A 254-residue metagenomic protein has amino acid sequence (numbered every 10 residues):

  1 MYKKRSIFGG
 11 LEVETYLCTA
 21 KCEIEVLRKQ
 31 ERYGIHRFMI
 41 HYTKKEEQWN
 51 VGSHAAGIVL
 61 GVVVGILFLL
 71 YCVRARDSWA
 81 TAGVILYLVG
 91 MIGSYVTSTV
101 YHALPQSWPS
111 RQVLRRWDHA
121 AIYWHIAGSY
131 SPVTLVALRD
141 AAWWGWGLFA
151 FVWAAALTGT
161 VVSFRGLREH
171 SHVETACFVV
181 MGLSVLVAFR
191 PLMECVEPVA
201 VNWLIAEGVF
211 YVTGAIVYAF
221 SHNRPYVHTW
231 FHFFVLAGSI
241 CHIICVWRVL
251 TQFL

Functional and structural regions predicted by a protein language model:
K3-K4, K21, K29, K44-K45: Context-gated lysine
R5-F8, C18, Q30, G57: Compositionally biased, low-complexity repeat tracts
G9-E12, M39: Compositionally biased, low-structure terminal segments
E12-E14, A20-V26, E31: Acidic, Ala/Val/Gly-enriched low-complexity intrinsically disordered segments
Y33-L254: Multi-pass alpha-helical transmembrane bundles in non-GPCR membrane proteins that perform intramembrane catalysis
